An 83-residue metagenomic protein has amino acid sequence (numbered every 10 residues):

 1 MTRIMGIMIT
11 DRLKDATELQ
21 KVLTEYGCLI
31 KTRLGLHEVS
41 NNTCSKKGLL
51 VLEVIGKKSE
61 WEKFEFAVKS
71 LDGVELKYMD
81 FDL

Functional and structural regions predicted by a protein language model:
M1-L83: Long, contiguous binding/interaction regions
